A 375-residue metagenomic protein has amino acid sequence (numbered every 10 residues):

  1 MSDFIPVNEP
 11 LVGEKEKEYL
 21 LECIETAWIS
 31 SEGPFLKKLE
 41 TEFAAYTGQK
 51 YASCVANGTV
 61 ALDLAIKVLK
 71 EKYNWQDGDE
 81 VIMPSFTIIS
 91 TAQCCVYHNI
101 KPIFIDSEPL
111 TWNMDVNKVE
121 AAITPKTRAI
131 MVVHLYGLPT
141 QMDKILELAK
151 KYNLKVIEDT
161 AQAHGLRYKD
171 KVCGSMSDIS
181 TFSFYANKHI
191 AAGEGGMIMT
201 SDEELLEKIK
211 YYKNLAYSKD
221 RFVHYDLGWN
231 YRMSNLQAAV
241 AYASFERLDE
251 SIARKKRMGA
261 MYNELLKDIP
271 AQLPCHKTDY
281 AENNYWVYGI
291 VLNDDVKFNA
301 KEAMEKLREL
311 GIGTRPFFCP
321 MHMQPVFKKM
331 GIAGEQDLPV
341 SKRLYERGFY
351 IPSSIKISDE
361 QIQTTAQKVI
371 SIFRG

Functional and structural regions predicted by a protein language model:
M1-I29, P352: N-terminal "arm"/small-domain region of PLP-dependent enzymes with the aminotransferase-like
E32-E80, Q93-H98, F104-D106, K171: Phosphate-binding glycine-rich loop
K37-E42, Y46-S53, N117, A121 (+5 more regions): PLP-dependent aminotransferase class I/II
K70-L135, P139-T160, R167: PLP-dependent aminotransferase-like
I82, I103, V156-I157, T181 (+2 more regions): Structural detector of well-ordered beta-strand residues that form the stable sheet scaffold of enzyme domains
E158-A192, E207, D220-V223: Conserved active-site segment immediately N-terminal to the catalytic lysine that forms the internal aldimine
S183, G196-S201, Y242: Short beta-strand-to-turn element immediately C-terminal to the catalytic PLP-Schiff-base lysine in fold type I
